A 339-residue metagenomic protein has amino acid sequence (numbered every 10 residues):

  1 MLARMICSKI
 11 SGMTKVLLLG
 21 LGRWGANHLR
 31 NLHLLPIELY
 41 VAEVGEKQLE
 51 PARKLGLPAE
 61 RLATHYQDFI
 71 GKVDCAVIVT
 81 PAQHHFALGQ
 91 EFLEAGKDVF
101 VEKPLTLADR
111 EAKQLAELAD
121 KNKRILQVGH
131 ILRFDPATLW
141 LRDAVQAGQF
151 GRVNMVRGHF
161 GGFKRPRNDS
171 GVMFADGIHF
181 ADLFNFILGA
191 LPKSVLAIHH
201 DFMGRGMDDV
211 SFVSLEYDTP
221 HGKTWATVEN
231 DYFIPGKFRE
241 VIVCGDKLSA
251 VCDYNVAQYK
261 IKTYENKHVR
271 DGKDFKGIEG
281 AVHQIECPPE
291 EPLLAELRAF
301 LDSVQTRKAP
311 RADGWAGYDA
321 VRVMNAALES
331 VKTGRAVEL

Functional and structural regions predicted by a protein language model:
I6-L57: N-terminal Rossmann-like dinucleotide-binding module
K9, L55, C75-I78, R124 (+2 more regions): C-terminal helix-rich "cap/oligomerization" subdomain common to oxidoreductases
P51, E60-A116: Beta-loop-alpha module in the N-terminal Rossmann-like domain of NAD(P)-dependent dehydrogenases, especially those
A95-K97, N122-R124, G222-T224: A short helix->loop->beta-strand "cap" motif at the edges of active sites that frequently abuts
T106-R165: A contiguous active-site-proximal alpha/beta segment in oxidoreductase catalytic domains
G129-P136, G162-S194, D208-D209, A316-G317: Mid-domain beta-loop-alpha active-site segment that forms a flexible, acidic cofactor/metal-binding surface
I131, D246-W315, L339: C-terminal glycine/acidic-rich active-site capping loop/insertion
A175-K260, E290, L294-T306: Contiguous beta-strand/loop segments that form the cofactor/metal-binding neighborhood of enzyme cores
